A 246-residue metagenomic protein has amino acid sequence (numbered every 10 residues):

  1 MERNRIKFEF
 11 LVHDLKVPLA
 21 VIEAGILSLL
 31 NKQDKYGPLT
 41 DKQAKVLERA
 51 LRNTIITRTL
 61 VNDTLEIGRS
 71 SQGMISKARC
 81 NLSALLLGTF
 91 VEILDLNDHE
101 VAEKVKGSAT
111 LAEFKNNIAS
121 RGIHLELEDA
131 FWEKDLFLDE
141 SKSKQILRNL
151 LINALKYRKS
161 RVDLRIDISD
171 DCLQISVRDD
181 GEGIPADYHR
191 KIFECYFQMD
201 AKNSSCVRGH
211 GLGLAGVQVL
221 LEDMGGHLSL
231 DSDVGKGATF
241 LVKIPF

Functional and structural regions predicted by a protein language model:
R52-T57: Short alpha-helical segment of the dimerization/phosphotransfer core of two-component systems
S71-A78, E133-L138: Conserved micro-motifs of the catalytic ATP-binding
R161-D171: Short beta-strand/loop element within the Bergerat-fold HATPase_c
D179: Acidic ATP/Mg2+-coordinating residue in the GHKL
I184-Y196: Short conserved segment of the HATPase_c
